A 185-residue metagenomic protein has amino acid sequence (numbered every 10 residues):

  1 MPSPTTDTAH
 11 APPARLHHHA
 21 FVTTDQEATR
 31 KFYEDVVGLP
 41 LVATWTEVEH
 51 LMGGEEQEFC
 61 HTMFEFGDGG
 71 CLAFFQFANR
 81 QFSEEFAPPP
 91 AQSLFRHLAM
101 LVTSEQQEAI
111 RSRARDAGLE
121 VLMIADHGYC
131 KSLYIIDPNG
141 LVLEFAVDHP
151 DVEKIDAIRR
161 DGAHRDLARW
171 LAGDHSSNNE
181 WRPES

Functional and structural regions predicted by a protein language model:
M1-A11, R111-S185: Vicinal oxygen chelate
S3-T6, V48-M52, R80-F86: A short, acidic/glycine-rich surface segment
L16-T24, M63-D68, E85-R113, K131-I136 (+1 more regions): Vicinal oxygen chelate
V22-C71: Core segments of cupin and vicinal oxygen chelate
K31, D35, E108-S112, D116: Replace "anionic and nucleotidyl ligands
P40, S83-A87, K154-A157: A short, polar/proline- and glycine-enriched secondary-structure boundary/capping micro-motif
C71-F74, E144-F145: Short glycine-/small-residue motifs
